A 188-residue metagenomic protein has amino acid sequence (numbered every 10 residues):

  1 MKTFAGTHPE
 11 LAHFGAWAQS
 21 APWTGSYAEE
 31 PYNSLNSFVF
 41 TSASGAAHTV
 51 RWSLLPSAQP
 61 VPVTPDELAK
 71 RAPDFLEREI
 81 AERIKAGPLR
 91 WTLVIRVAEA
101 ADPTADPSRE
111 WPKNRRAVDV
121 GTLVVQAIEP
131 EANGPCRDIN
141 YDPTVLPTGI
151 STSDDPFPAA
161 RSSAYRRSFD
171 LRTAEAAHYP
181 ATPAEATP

Functional and structural regions predicted by a protein language model:
M1-P188: Active-site-adjacent core segments of small-molecule enzymes
